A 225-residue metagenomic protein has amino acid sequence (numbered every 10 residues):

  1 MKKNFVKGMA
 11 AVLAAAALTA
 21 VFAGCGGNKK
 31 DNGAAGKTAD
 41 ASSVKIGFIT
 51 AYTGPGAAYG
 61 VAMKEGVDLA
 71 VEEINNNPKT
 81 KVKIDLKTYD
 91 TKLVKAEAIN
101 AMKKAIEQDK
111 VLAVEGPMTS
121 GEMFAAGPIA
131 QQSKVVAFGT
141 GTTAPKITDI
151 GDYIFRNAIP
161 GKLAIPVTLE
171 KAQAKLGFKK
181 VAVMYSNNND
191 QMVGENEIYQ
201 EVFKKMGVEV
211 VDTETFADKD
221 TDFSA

Functional and structural regions predicted by a protein language model:
M1-K45, N76-T80, Q132: Short, low-complexity disordered leader/linker segments with a strong preference for bacterial N-terminal type II
L13, K83, K110, G177 (+1 more regions): Short loop/turn motifs at secondary-structure junctions
K29, Y59-E65, N77-T148, N157 (+1 more regions): Beta-alpha junction/loop-to-helix N-cap segments that form part of ligand/metal-binding clefts
T38-D40, G47-G66, I74, Y89-A96 (+2 more regions): Extracytoplasmic "Venus flytrap"
S43-K45, D85, K179-K180: Residues that mark the start of a beta-strand
T53-G56, V71-P78, I106-D109, E115-M118 (+3 more regions): Sec/Tat-exported extracytoplasmic proteins
G66, A70-I74, A125-S133, I198-M206: Alpha-helical structural signal in soluble globular domains
I154-D218: An alpha-beta-alpha
